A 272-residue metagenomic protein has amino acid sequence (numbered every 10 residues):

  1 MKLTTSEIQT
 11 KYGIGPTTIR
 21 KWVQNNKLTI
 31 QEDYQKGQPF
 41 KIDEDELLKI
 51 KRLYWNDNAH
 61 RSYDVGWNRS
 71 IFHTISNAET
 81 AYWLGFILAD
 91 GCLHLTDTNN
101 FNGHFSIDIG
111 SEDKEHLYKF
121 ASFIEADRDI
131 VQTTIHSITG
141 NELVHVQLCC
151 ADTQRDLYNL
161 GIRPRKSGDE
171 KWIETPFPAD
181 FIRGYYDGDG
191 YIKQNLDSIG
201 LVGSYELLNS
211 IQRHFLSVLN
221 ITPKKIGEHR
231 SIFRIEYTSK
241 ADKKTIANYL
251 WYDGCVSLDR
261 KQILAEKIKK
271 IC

Functional and structural regions predicted by a protein language model:
K2-K27, E32-F40, E44-C272: Internal intein/HINT superfamily modules and their associated LAGLIDADG
